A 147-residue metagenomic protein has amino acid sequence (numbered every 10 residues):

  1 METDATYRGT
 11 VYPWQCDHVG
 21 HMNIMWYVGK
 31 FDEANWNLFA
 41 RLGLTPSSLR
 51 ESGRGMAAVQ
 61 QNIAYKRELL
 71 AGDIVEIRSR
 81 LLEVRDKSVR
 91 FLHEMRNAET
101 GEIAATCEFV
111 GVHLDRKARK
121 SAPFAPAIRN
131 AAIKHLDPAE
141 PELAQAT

Functional and structural regions predicted by a protein language model:
M1-E76, L82-T147: Terminal targeting signals and extreme-terminal segments of soluble enzymes
